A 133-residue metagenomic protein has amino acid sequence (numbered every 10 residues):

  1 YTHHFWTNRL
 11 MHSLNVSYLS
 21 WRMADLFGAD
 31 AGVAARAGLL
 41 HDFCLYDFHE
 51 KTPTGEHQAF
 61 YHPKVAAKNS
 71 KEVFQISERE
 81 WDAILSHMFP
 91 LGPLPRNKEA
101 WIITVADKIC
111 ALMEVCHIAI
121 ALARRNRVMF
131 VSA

Functional and structural regions predicted by a protein language model:
Y1-A133: Metal-dependent phosphohydrolase cores
